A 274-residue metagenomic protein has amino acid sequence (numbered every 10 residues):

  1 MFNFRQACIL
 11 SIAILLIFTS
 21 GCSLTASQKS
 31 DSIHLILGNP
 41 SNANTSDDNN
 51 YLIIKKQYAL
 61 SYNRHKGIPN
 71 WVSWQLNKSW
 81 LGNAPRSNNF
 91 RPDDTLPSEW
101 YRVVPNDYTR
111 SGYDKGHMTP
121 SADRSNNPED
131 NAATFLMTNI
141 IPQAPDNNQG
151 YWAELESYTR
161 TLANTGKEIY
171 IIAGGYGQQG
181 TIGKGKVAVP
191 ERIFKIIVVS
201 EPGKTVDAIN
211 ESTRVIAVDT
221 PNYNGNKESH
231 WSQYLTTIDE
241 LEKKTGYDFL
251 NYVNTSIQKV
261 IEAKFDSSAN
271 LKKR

Functional and structural regions predicted by a protein language model:
F2-Q6, L16-R274: Domain-level detector for secreted/extracellular nuclease and nuclease-toxin modules, and for the ENPP-like C-terminal
L10-I14: Hydrophobic helical h-region of N-terminal Sec-dependent signal peptides in bacterial secretory/periplasmic proteins
